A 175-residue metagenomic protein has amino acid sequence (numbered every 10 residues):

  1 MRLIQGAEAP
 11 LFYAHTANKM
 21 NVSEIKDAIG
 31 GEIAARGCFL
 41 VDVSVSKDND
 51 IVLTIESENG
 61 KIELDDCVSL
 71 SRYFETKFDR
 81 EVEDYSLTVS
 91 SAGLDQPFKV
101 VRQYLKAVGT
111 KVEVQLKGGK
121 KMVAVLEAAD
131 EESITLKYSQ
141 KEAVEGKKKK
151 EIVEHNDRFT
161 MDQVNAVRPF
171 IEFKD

Functional and structural regions predicted by a protein language model:
M1-D175: Short Lys/Arg-rich amphipathic alpha-helical segments
